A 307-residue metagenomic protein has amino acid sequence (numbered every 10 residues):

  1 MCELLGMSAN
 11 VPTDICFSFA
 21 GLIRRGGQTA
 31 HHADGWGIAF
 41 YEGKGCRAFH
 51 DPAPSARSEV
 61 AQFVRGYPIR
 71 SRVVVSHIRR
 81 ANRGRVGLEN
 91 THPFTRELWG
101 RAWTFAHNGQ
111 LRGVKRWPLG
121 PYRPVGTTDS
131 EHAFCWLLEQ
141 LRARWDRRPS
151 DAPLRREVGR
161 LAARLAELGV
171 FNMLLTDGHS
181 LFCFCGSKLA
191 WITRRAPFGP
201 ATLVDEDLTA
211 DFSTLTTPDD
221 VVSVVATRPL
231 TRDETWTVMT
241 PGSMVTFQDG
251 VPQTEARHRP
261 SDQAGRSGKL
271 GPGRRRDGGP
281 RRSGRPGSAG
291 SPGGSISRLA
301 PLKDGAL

Functional and structural regions predicted by a protein language model:
M1-E59, A201, S243-T246, P252-G265 (+3 more regions): Extreme N-terminus nucleophile/cap motif
C2, W103-G113: Conserved beta-strand-loop-short alpha-helix elements that form and flank the Mn2+/Mg2+-coordinating active site
G35-R72, S76-A81, C185-K188: Structured interaction and signal-relay segments at domain junctions
P52-V64, I78-G100, W117-G120: Short acidic (Asp/Glu) patches
V73, R147-S187: Catalytic core of PPM/PP2C metal-dependent serine/threonine phosphatase domains
G113-K115, L119-R144: Glycine-rich phosphate-binding loop plus the immediately following alpha-helix
P200-S243: A conserved acidic, glycine/proline-rich C-terminal tail/linker
P272, D277-P292: Compositionally biased, low-complexity flexible segments
